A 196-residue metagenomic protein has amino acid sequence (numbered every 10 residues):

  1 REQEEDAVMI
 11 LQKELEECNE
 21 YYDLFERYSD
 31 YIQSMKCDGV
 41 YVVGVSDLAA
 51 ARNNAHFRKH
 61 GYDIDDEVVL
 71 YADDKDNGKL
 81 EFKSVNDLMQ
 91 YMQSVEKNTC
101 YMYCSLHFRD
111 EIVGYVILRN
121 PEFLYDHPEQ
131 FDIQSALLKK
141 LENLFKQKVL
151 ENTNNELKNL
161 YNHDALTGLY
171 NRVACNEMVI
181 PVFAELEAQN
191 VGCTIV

Functional and structural regions predicted by a protein language model:
R1-N19, N154-N159: Signal-transmission linkers at sensory-effector interfaces
K13, N155-M178: Conserved nucleotide-binding and Mg2+-coordinating catalytic segments in signaling enzymes
E14-R58: Helix-loop-beta substructure at the N-terminus of cytosolic sensory domains that couple signal/ligand detection
H56-K97, I117: Regulatory sensory and allosteric helical modules in signal-transduction proteins and certain transcription factors
N98-H107: A short, aliphatic-rich beta-strand micro-motif
L106-V116, H127: Short hydrophobic/glycine-rich mini-motifs in sensory/regulatory modules that couple input to downstream signaling
E122-E142, V149-E156: Amphipathic alpha-helical "output/dimerization" segments
N176-V196: Active-site-proximal structural segments of metal-dependent nucleotidyl cyclase/transferase enzymes
